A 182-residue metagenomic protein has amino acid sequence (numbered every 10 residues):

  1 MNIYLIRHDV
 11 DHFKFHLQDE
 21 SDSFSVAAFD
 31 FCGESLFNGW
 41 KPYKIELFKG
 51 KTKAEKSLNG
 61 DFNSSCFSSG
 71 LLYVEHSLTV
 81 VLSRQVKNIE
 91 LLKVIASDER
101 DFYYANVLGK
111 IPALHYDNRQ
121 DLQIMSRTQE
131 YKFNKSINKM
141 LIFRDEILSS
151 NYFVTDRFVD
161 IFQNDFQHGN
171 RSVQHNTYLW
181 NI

Functional and structural regions predicted by a protein language model:
M1-S25: Short, extreme N-terminal leader segments that mark the start of a protein/domain
Y4, C66-V74, L148-V154: Short cationic amphipathic helices and targeting signals
L5, E90-V94, R171-Q174, Y178: A structural signal for short, well-ordered beta-strand segments and their strand-loop junctions that often border
F24-F37: Short catalytic helix/loop segments, enriched in acidic residues and glycine and frequently bearing histidine
F37-C66: A glycine-rich, hydrophobic loop/mini-helix early in the fold
D61-S97: Aromatic- and glycine-enriched beta-alpha-beta binding-site module
S77-V80, I95, F102-Y103, G109-P112: Charged interaction segments
E99, N106, A113-I182: Acidic, proline/glycine-rich low-complexity IDRs
